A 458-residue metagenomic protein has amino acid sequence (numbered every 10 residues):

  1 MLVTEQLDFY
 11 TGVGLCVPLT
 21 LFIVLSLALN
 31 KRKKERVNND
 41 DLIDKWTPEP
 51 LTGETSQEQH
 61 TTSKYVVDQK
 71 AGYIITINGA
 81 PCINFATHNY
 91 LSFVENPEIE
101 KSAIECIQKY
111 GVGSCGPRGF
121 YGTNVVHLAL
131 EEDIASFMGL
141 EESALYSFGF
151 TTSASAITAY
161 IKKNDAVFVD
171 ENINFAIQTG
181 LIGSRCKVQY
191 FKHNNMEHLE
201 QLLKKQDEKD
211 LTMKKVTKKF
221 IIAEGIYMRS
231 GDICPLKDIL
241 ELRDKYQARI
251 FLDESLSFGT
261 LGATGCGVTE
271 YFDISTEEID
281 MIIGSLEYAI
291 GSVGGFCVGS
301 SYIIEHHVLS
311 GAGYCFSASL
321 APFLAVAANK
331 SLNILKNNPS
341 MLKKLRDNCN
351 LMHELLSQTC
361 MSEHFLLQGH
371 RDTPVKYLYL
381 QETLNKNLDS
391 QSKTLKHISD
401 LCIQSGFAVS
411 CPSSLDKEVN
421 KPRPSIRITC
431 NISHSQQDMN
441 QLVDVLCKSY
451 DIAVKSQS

Functional and structural regions predicted by a protein language model:
V3-P18, F22, L27, P97 (+6 more regions): PLP-dependent enzyme catalytic core of the Aspartate aminotransferase-like
V3-T11, L15-V112, A248: N-terminal "arm"/small-domain region of PLP-dependent enzymes with the aminotransferase-like
T55-Q57, S63-K64, F93, M341-H353 (+4 more regions): Conserved PLP-binding catalytic core of the aspartate aminotransferase-like
N89, Q189, H193-L252: Active-site phosphate-binding strand-loop segment of PLP-dependent enzymes
K101-G149: Conserved N-terminal alpha-helix of the aminotransferase class I/II PLP-enzyme fold
F148, V169-R185: Substrate-binding/gating loop at the entrance of the active-site cleft, primarily in PLP-dependent aminotransferase-like
A156-F175, M196, E200: Conserved PLP-anchoring active-site segment centered on the Schiff-base-forming lysine
Y246-R249, L256, L261-D372: Active-site C-terminal subdomain of aminotransferase-like
